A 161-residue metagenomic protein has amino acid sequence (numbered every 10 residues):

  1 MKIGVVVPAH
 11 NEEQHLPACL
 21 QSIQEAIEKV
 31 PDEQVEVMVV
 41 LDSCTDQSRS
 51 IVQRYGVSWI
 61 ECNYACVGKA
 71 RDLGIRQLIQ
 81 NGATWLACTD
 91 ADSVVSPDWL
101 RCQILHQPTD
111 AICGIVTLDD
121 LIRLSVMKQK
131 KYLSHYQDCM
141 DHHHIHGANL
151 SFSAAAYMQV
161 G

Functional and structural regions predicted by a protein language model:
E12-I27: Short, well-formed alpha-helical segments that are part of the catalytic scaffolds of diverse glycosyltransferases
Q14-P17, T45-R54, D98: Acidic helix N-cap motif at the loop->helix transition within catalytic regions of sugar-transfer enzymes
P31-S43, I60-C62: Short beta-strand/loop segment that forms part of the nucleotide-sugar
V40-R49, S93: A conserved acidic beta->alpha catalytic loop
R49-N81: Conserved donor nucleotide-binding strand/loop of the catalytic core
G82-V94: Short beta-strand-to-loop acidic/aromatic patch adjacent to the donor-nucleotide binding site
D98-S125: Conserved donor NDP-sugar-binding/catalytic core segment of glycosyltransferases
L118-D119, L133-F152: A recurrent flexible, glycine/aromatic-enriched loop bordering the glycosyltransferase active site that acts as
